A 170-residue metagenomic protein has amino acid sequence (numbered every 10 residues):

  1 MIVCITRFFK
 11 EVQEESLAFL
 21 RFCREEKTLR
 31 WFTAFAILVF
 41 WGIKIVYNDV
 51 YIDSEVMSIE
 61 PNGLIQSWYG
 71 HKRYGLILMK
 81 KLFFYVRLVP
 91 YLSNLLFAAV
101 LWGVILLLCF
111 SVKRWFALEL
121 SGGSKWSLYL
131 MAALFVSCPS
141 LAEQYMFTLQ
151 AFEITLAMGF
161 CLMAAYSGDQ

Functional and structural regions predicted by a protein language model:
M1-C23, F116-G122: Membrane-interfacial, low-structure loops and terminal tails that flank and connect transmembrane helices in multi-pass
R24-Y51: Transmembrane signal-anchor helices characteristic of membrane glycosylation enzymes that use polyprenol
K27-W31, S67, E119-Y129, Q170: Membrane-interfacial loop-to-transmembrane alpha-helix junctions, especially the N-terminal start
G42-E60, S67-M79: Extracytoplasmic catalytic/substrate-binding loops of multi-pass membrane glycan-assembly enzymes
Q66-A99: Short hydrophobic/aromatic helix or loop-helix immediately within or flanking a transmembrane segment in polytopic
R73, G123-D169: Membrane-interface micro-motifs in multi-pass membrane enzymes
K80, F84, C109-K113, A117 (+1 more regions): Membrane-water interface at transmembrane helix exits
A98-L120: Transmembrane-helix motifs of polytopic, lipid-linked glycan transferases
